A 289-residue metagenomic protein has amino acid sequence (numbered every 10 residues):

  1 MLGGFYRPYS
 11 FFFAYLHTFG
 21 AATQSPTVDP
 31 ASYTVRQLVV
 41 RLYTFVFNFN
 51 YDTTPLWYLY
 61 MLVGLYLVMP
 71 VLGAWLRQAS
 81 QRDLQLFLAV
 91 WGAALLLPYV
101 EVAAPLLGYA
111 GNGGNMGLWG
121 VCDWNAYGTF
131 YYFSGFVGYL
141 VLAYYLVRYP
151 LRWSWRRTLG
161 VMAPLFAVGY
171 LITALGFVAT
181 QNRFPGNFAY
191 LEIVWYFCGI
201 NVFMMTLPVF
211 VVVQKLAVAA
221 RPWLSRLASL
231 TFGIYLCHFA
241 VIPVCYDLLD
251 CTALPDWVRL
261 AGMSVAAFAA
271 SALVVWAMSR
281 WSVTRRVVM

Functional and structural regions predicted by a protein language model:
M1-M289: Alpha-helical transmembrane segments and their immediate juxtamembrane cytosolic regions
